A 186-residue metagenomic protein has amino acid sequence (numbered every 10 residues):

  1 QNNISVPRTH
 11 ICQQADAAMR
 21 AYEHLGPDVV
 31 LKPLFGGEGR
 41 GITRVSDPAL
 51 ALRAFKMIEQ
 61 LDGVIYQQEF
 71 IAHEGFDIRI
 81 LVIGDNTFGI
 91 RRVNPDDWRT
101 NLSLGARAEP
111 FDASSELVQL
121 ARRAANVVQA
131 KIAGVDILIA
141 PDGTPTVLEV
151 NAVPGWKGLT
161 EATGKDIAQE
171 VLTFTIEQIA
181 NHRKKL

Functional and structural regions predicted by a protein language model:
Q1-I71, G75, S115-V118, H182-R183: Active-site nucleotide/adenylate-binding loops and adjacent lid/helix of ATP-dependent enzymes
I4-S5, V127-K131: Short secondary-structure junctions
D28, I132, P145-V147: Structural motif
K32, D136, V150: Active-site glycine-centered loops adjacent to acidic/histidine catalytic or metal-binding residues that shape
S46-V128, L138-A140, P145, N151-I176: ATP-dependent carboxylate/phosphate-activation module, predominantly the ATP-grasp catalytic core and closely related
G134-V135, K185-L186: Flexible, glycine/charged-enriched surface loops at secondary-structure junctions
T175-R183: Short, hydrophobic alpha-helical segments
